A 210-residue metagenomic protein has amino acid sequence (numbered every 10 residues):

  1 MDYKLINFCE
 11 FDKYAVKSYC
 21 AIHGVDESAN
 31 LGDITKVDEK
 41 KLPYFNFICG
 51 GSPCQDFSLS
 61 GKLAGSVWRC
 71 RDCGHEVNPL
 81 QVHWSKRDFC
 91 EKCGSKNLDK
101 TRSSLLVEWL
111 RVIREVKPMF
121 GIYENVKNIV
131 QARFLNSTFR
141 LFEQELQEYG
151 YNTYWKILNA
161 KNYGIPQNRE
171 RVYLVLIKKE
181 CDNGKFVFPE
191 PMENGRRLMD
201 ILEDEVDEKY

Functional and structural regions predicted by a protein language model:
M1-K36: SAM cofactor-binding core of SAM-dependent methyltransferases, primarily the Rossmann-like beta-alpha-beta module
F8, L31, C49, I122-Y123: Generic enzyme active-site microenvironment
C9, C54, C70: Functionally engaged cysteine thiol sites
F11-K13, P53, V126: Flexible loop residues that form catalytic and substrate-binding hotspots at small-molecule/glycan-binding clefts
A21, G50, R114-E115: Solvent-exposed polar/charged
D33, G51, L158: Active-site glycine-centered loops adjacent to acidic/histidine catalytic or metal-binding residues that shape
V37-F45, F57-Y210: Class I S-adenosyl-L-methionine
F45-G51: Short SAM/SAH-binding signature in class I
